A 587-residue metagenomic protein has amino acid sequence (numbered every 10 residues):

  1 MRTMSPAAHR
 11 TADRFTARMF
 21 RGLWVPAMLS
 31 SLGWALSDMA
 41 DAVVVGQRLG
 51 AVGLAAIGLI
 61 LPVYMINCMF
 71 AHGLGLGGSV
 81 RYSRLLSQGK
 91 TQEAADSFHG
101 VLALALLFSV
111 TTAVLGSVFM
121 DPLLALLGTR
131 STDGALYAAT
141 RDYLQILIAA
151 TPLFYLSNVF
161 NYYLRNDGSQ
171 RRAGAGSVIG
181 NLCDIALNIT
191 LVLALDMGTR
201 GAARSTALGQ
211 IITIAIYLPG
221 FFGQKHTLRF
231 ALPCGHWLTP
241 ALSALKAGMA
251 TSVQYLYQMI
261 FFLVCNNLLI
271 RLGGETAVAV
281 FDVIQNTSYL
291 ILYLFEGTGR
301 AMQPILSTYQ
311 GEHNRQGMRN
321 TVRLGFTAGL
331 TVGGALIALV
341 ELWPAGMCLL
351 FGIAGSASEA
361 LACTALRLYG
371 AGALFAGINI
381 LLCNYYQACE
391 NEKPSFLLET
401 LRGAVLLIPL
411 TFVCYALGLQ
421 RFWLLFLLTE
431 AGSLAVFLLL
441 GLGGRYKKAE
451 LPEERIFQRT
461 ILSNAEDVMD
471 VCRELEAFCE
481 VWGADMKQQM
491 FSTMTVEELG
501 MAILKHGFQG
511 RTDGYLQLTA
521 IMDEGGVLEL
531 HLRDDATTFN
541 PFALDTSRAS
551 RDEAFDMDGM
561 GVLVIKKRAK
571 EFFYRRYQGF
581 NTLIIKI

Functional and structural regions predicted by a protein language model:
M1-W24, Y82-A150, A194-G248, L306-A371 (+2 more regions): Short alpha-helical transmembrane segments in multi-pass integral membrane proteins
A27-L76, V80, A150-F154, L245-T308 (+2 more regions): Transmembrane helix-bundle signature of multi-pass secondary active exporters and lipid flippases
A56-V114, S157-A173, V280-A338, I378-E390 (+1 more regions): Small-residue-rich hydrophobic transmembrane alpha-helices
G75, I146-R165, A173-N181, A202-Y217 (+4 more regions): Short runs within selected transmembrane alpha-helices of multi-pass transporters and secretion channels
G443-M494: Bergerat-fold GHKL ATPase/HATPase_c domain
K448-R459, D552-A554, V562-I587: Flexible, glycine-/charge-rich segments associated with ATP-binding catalytic modules
M486-G514: Conserved ATP-binding N-box helix of the HATPase_c
V527-V562: Glycine-rich/acidic phosphate-handling loop/turn and adjacent ATP-lid/helix of nucleotide-binding kinase/ATPase domains
